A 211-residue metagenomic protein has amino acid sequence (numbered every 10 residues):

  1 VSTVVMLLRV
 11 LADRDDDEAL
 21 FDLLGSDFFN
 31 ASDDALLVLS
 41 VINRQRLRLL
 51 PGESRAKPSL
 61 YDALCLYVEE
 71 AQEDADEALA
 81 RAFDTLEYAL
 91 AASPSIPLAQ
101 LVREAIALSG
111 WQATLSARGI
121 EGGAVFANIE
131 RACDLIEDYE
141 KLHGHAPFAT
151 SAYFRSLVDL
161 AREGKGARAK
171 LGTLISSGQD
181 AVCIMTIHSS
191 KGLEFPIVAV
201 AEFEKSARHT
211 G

Functional and structural regions predicted by a protein language model:
S2-G211: Conserved helicase C-terminal RecA-like lobe
